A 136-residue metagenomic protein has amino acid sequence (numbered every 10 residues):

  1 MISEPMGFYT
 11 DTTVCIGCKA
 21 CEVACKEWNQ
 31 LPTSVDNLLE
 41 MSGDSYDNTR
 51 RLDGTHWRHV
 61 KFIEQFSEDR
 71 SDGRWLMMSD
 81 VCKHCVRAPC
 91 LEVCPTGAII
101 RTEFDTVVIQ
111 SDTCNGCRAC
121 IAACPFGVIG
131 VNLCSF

Functional and structural regions predicted by a protein language model:
M1-F136: Non-ligating segments of multi-cofactor redox enzymes
